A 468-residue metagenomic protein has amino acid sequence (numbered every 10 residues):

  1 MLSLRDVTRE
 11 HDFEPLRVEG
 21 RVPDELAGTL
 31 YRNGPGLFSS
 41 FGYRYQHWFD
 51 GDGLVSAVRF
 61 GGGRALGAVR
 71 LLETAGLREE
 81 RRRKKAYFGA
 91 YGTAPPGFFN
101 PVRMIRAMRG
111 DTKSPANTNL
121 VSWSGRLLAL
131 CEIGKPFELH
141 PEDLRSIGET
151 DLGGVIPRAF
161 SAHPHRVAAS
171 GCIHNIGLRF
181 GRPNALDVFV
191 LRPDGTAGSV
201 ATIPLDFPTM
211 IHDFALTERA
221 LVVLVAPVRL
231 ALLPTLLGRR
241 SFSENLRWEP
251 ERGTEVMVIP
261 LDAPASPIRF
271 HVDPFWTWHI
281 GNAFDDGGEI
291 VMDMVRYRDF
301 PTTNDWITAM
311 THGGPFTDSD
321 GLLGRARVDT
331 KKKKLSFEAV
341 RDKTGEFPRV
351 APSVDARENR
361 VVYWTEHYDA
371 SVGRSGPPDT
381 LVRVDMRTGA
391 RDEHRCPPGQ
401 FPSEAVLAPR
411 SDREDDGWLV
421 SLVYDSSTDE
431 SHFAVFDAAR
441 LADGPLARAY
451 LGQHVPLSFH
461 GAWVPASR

Functional and structural regions predicted by a protein language model:
M1-R468: Beta-propeller domains
